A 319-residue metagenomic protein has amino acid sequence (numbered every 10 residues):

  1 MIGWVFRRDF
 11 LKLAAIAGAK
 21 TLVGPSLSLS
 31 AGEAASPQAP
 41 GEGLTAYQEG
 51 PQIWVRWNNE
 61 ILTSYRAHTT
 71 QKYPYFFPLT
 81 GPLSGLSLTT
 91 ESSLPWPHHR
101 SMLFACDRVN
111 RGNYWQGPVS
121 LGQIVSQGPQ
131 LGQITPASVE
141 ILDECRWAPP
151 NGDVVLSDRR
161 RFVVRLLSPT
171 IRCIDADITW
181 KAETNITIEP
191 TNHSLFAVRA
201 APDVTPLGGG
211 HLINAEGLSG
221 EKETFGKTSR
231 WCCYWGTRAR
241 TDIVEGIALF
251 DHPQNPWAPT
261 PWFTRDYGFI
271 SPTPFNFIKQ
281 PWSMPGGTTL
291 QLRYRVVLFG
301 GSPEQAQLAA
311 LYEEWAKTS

Functional and structural regions predicted by a protein language model:
M1-T21: N-terminal secretory signal peptides and thylakoid transit peptides that target proteins across membranes
S26-A35: Signal peptide processing junction and immediate N-terminal pro/mature segment of secreted/exported proteins
A35-H98, G301-P303, A309: Beta-strand-rich N-terminal accessory domains
Y65-Q71, Y75-P78, L167-N214: Acidic (Asp/Glu-rich), glycine- and aromatic
R100-T170: Extended, loop-rich substrate-binding clefts of extracytoplasmic carbohydrate-active enzymes
C145-P149, F162-L166, W180-T184, A200-V204 (+1 more regions): Beta-strand elements of well-folded, non-transmembrane domains
N185-I188, N192-W257: Active-site/ligand-binding surface loops and adjacent short beta/alpha elements that line catalytic pockets across
I247-S319: Beta-strand-rich recognition/accessory modules
